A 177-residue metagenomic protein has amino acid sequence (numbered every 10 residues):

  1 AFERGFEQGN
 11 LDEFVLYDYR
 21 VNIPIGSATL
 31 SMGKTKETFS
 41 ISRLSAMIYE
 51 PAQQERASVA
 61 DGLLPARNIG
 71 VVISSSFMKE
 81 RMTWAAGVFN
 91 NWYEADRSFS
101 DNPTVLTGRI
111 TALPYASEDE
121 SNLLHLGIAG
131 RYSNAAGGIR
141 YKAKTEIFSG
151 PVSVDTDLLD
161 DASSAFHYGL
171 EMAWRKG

Functional and structural regions predicted by a protein language model:
A1-E94, S98-A136: Outer membrane beta-barrel
D101-G177: Surface-exposed beta-loop-beta
